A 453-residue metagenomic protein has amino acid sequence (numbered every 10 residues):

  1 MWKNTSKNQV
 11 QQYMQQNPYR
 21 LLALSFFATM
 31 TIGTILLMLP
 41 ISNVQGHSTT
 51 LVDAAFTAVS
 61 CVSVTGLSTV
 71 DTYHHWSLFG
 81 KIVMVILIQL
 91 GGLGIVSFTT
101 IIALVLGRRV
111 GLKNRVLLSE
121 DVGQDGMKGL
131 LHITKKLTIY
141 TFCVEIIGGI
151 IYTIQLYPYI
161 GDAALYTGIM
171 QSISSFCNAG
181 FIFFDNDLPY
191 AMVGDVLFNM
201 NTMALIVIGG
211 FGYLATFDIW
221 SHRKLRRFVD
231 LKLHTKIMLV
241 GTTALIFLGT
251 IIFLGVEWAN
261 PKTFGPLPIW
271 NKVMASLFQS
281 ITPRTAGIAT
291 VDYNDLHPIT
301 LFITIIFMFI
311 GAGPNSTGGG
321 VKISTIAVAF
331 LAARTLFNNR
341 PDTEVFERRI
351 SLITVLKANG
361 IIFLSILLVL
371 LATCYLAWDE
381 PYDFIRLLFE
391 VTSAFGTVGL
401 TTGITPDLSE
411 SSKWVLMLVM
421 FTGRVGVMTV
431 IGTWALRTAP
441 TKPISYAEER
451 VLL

Functional and structural regions predicted by a protein language model:
M1-L453: Membrane-proximal intracellular helices of multi-pass ion channels
